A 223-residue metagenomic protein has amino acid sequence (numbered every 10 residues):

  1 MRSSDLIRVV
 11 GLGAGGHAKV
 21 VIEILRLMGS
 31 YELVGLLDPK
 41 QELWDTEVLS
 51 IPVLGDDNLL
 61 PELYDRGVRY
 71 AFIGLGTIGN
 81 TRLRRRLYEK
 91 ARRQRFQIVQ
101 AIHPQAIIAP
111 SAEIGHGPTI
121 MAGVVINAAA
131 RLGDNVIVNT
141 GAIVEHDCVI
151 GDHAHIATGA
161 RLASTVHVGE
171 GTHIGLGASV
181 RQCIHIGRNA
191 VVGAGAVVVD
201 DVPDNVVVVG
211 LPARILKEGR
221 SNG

Functional and structural regions predicted by a protein language model:
V9-V10, A71: Conserved hydrophobic helix-helix packing surfaces used for dimerization/oligomerization
A14-G15: Glycine-rich Rossmann-fold phosphate-binding loop(s) that bind the pyrophosphate of adenine dinucleotide cofactors
A18: N-terminal Rossmann-fold NAD(P) dinucleotide-binding loop
M28-E47: NAD(P)-binding Rossmann-fold cofactor-contacting core
G29-S30, R92-F96, D200: Short helix-capping segments at alpha-helix termini
W44-H103, I107: Phosphate-bearing ligand-interacting subdomains that bind or position ATP/ADP/UDP/GDP/NAD(P) or nucleotide-linked
Q100-L216: Structural signal for interior beta-strand "rungs" in well-ordered beta-sheet cores of soluble enzyme domains
